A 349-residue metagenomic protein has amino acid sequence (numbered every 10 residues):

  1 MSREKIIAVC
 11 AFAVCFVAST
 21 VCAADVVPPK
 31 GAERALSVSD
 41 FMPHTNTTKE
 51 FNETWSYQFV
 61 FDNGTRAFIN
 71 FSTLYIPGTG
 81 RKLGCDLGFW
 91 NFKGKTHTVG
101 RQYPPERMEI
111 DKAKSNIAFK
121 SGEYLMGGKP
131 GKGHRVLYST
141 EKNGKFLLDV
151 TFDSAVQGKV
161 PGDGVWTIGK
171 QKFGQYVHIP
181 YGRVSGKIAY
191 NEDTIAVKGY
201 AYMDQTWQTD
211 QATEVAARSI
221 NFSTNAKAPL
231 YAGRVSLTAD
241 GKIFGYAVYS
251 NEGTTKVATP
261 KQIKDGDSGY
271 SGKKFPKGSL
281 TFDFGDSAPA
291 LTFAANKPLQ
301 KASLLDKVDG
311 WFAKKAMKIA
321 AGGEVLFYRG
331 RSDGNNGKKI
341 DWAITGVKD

Functional and structural regions predicted by a protein language model:
M1-C10: Bacterial N-terminal signal peptides that target proteins for export
E4-K5, A18, A290: A detector of low-complexity, intrinsically disordered, Ser/Thr/Gly/Pro/Ala-rich segments
C10-S19: Bacterial N-terminal signal peptides
A24-D349: Structured soluble/peripheral alpha/beta segments that form catalytic or ligand/cofactor-binding pockets
